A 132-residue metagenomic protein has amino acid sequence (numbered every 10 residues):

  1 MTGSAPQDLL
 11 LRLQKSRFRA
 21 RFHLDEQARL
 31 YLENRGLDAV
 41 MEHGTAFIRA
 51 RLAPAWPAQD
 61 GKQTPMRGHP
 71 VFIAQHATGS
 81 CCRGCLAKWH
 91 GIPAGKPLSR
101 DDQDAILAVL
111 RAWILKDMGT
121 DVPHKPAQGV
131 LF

Functional and structural regions predicted by a protein language model:
M1, W56-P57: Domain-length accessory/inserted modules outside core catalytic folds
T2-I48: Core of compact, soluble alpha-helical bundle domains
E26-A28, N34, A58, M118-F132: Short flanking/linker segments adjacent to small metal-binding domains or redox-active Cys/His motifs
A58-T78: Immediate flanking context of iron-sulfur cluster ligation sites
G84-L110: Iron-sulfur (Fe-S) cluster-binding segments and ferredoxin-like electron-carrier domains, especially [2Fe-2S]
D101-A127: Long, highly charged low-complexity segments enriched in Glu/Asp and Lys/Arg with interspersed Ser/Thr
